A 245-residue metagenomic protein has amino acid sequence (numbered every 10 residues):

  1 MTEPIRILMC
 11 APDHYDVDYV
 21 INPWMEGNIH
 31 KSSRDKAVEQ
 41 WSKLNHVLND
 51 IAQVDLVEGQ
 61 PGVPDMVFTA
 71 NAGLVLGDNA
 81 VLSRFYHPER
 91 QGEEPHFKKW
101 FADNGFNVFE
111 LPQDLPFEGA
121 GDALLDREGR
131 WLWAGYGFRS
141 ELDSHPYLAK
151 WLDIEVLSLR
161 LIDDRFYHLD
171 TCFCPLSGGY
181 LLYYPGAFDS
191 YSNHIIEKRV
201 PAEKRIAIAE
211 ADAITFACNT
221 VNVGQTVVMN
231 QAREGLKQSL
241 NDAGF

Functional and structural regions predicted by a protein language model:
M1-F245: The feature marks the mature, well-folded catalytic cores of soluble enzymes
